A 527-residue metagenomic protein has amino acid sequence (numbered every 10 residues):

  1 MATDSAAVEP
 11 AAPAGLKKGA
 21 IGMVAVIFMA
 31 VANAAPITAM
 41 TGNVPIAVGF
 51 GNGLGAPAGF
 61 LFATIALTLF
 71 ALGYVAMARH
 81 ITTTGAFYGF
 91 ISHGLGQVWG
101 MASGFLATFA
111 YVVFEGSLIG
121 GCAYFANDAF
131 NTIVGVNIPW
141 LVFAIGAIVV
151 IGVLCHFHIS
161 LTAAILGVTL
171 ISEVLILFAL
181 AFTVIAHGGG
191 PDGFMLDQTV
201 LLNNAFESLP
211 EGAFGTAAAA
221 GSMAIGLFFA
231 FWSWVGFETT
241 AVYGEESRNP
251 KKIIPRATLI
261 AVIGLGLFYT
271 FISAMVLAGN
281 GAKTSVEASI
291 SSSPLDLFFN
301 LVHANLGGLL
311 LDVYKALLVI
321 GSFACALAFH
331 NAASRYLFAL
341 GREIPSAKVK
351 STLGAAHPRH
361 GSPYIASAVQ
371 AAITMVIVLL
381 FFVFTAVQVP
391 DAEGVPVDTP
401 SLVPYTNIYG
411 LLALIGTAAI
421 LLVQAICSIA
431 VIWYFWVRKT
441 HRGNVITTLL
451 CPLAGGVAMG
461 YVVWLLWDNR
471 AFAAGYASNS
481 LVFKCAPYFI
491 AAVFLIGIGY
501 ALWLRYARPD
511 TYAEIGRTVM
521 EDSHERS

Functional and structural regions predicted by a protein language model:
M1-G55, L67-T68, L72, L201-L202 (+1 more regions): Membrane-interface "cap" regions at the ends of multi-pass membrane proteins
T3, I21, W140-V200, F231 (+6 more regions): Membrane-interface loop-to-helix entry segments
A12-K17, P57, I133-P139, V168-A316: Helix-loop-helix junctions that connect adjacent transmembrane segments in multi-pass membrane transporters
A39-N137, A261, T270, C485-I498 (+1 more regions): Extracellular loop-to-transmembrane helix junctions
N43, L180, A186, I408-V423 (+2 more regions): A generic transmembrane alpha-helix motif of multi-pass inner-membrane proteins
I46-P57, D128-W140, I159-L170, V313 (+5 more regions): Transmembrane helix-loop boundary segments of multi-pass membrane transporters
T83, L106-G121, W234, E238-E246 (+2 more regions): Membrane-helix boundary/coupling elements in multi-pass transport proteins
G89-I91, G96, D128, T132 (+3 more regions): TM-loop-TM module centered on a large, flexible mid-protein loop between adjacent transmembrane helices in multi-pass
